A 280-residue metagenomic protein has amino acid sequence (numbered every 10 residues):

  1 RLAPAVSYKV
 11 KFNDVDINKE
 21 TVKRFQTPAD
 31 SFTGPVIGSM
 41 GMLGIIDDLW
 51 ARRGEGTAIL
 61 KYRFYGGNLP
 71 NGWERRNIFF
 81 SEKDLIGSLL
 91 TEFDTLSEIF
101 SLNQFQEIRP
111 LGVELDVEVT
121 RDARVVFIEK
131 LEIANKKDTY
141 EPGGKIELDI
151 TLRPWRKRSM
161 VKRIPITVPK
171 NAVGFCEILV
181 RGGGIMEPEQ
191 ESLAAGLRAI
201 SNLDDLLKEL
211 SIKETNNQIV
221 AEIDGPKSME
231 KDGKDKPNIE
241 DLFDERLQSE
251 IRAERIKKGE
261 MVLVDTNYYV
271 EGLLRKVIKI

Functional and structural regions predicted by a protein language model:
R1-I280: C-terminal recognition in membrane/secretory proteostasis and scaffolding
